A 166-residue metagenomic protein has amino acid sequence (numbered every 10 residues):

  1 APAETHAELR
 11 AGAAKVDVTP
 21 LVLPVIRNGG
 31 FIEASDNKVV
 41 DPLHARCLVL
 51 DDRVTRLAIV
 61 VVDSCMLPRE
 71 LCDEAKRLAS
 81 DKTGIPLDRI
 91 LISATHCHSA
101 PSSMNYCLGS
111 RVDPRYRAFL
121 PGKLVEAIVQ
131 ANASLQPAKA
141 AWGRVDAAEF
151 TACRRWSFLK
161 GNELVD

Functional and structural regions predicted by a protein language model:
P2-D166: Conserved beta-alpha junction segments in alpha/beta enzyme cores
